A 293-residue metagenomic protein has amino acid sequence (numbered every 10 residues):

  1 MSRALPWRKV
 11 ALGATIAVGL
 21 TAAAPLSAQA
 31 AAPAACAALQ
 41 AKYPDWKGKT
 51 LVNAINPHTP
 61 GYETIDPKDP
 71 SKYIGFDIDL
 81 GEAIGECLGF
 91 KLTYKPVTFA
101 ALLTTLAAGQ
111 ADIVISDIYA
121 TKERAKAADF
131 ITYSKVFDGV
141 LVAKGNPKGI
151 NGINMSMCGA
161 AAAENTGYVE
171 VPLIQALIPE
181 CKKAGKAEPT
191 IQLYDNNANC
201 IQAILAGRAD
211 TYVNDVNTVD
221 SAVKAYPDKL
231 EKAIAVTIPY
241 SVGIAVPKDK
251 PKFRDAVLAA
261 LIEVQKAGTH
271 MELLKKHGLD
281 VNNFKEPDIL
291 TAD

Functional and structural regions predicted by a protein language model:
A31-A34, A38-A41, V169-P189, K232 (+1 more regions): Ligand-binding clefts/hinges and TM-proximal coupling segments of bilobed small-molecule sensing domains
P33-D117: Extracytoplasmic small-molecule ligand-binding "clamshell" domains of the periplasmic binding protein/Venus flytrap
P57-P60, S71-E86, I118, G139-N196 (+2 more regions): Bilobed "Venus flytrap"/periplasmic-binding protein-like clamshell domains and structurally analogous long
F76, T93-T104, K148-G149, E188-Q202 (+1 more regions): Short helix-initiation/N-cap motifs at beta->coil->alpha
I78-C87, N146, N154, G159-A161 (+2 more regions): Extended ligand-binding regions for polar small-molecule ligands
K91-M155: Acidic, polar ligand-binding/catalytic clefts
A100-T104, I118-A125, I174-A176, L205-I238: A ligand-binding cleft/hinge motif common to bilobed small-molecule-binding domains
K135-G139, D220, K224-I262, D280-D293: Periplasmic-binding protein-like
